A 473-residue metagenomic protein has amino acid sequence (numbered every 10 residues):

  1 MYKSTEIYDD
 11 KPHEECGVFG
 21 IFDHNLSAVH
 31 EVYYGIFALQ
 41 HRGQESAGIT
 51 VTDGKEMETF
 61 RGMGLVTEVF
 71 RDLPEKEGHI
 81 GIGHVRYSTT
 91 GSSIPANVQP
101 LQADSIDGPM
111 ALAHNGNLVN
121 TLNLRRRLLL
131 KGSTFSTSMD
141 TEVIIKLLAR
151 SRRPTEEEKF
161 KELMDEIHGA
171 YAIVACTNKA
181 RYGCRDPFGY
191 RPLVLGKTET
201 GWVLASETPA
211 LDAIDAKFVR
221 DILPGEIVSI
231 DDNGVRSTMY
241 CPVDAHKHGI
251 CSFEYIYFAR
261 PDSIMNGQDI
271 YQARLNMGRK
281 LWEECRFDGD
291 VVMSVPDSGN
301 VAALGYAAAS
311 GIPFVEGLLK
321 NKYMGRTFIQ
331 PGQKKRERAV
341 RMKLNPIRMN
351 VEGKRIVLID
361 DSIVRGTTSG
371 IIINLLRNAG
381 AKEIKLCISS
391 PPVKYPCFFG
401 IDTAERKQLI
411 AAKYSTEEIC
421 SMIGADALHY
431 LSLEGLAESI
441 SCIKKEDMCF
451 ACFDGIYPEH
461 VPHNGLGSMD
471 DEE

Functional and structural regions predicted by a protein language model:
M1-P224, S229-G289, V295, E383: Conserved short alpha-helical segments that host acidic/polar catalytic motifs at enzyme active sites
A28, T89-T90, N120, Y190-R191 (+7 more regions): Flexible loop/turn segments at secondary-structure boundaries
A113, C176, C184-R185, G196 (+11 more regions): Generic beta-strand/beta-sheet core signal
S133, P154, E284-D290, A308-V315 (+2 more regions): Secondary-structure transition/capping motifs at alpha-helix termini and the adjoining loop/turn into the next element
T137, E142, F314-G325, M422-I440: A conserved beta-strand->alpha-helix junction
E162, A210, K217, G225-E226 (+5 more regions): Phosphate/diphosphate-binding loops
M164, K179-A180, D215-D221, N374-E473: PRPP-dependent phosphoribosyltransferase catalytic core
G311-V357, T367, K394-I401: Short, glycine/charge-rich flexible loops or terminal/linker lids adjacent to PRPP-binding catalytic cores
